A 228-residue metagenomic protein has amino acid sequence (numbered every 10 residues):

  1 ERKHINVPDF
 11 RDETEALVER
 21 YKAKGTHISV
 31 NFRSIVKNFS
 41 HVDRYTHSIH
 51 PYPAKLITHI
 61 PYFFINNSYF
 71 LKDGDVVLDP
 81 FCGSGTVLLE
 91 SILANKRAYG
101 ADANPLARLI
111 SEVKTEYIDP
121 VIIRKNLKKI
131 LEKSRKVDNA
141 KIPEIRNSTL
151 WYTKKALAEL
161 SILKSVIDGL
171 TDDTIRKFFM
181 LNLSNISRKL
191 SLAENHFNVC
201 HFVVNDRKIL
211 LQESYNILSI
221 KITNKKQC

Functional and structural regions predicted by a protein language model:
E1-G25: N-terminal auxiliary segments of SAM/dcSAM-dependent transferases
A16-L71, Y99-C228: Nucleic-acid modification enzymes, centered on SAM-dependent nucleic-acid methyltransferases
D73-G83: Conserved class I S-adenosyl-L-methionine
G85-L89: Glycine-rich SAM-binding Motif I of class I
I92: Gly/Ala-rich phosphate-binding loop of Rossmann-like dinucleotide-binding domains, activating on the conserved
